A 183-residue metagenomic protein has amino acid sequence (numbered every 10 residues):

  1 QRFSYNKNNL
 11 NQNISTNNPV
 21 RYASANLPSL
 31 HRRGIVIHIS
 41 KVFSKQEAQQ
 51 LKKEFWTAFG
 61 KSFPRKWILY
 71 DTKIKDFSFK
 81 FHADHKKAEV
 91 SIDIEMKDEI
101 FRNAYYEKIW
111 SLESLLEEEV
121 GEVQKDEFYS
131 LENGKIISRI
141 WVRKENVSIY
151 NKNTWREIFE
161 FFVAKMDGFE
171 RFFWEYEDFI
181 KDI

Functional and structural regions predicted by a protein language model:
R2: Cationic, low-complexity basic patches in intrinsically disordered or flexible, solvent-exposed regions
V20-A25: Short hydrophobic alpha-helical segments enriched in small aliphatic residues
P28-I183: Charged, terminal alpha-helix-loop-beta segments that serve as non-catalytic nucleic-acid engagement and/or assembly
